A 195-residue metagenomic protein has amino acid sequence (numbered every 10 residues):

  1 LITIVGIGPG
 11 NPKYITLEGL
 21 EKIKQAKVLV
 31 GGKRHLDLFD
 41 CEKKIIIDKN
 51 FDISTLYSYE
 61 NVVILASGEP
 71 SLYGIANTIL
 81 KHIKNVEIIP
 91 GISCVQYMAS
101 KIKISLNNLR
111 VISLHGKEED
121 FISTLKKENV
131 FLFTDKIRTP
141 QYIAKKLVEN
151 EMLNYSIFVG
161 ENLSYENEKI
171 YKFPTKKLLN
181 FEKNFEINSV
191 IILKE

Functional and structural regions predicted by a protein language model:
L1-I89, Q96-Y97, E119-F121, N188: Class I S-adenosyl-L-methionine
I2-I4, L17, V62, K127-E195: A contiguous loop/helix-start segment that scaffolds small-molecule binding in enzyme catalytic cores
E21-K22, Y57, I102-S105, I122-K126 (+2 more regions): Solvent-exposed alpha-helices and their adjacent loops that cap or buttress functional pockets in soluble metabolic
I23, C94-E128, F133-K136: Short, glycine-/small-residue-rich phosphate/pyrophosphate-handling segment
L36-L38, S93-Y97, P140, S164-N167: Short gly/pro/ser/thr-enriched loop/turn and capping motifs at secondary-structure boundaries
L72-Y73, L106-G116, T175-N188: A polyampholytic, Gly/Pro-enriched intrinsically disordered region
I75-A76, A99-K101, I122-T124, I143 (+1 more regions): Short, well-ordered secondary-structure micro-motifs
I88, S105-R110, L153-I157: Short, structured loop/turn "capping" segments at alpha-beta junctions
